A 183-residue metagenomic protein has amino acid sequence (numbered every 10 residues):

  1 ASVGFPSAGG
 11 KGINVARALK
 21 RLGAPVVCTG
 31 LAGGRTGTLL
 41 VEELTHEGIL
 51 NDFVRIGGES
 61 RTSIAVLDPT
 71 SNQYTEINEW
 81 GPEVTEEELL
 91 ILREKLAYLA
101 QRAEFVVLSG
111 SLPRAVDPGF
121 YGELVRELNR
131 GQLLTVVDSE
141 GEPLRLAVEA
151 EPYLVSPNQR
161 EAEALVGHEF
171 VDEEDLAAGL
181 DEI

Functional and structural regions predicted by a protein language model:
S2-S60: Substrate-binding N-lobe of the ribokinase-like
G30-G34, I56, P69, S111 (+1 more regions): Cofactor-binding loop segments of dinucleotide-utilizing enzymes, especially the Rossmann-like FAD- and NAD(P)+-binding
G48, L90, T135-S139: Short gly/ser/thr-rich secondary-structure transition/capping motifs
R55, A65-R102: Conserved phosphate-binding/catalytic loop of the ribokinase/pfkB sugar-kinase fold
L99-A115: Short acidic, glycine-rich surface-loop motifs adjacent to enzyme active sites
P118-I183: Conserved phosphate/ATP/ADP-binding segment of small-molecule kinases
